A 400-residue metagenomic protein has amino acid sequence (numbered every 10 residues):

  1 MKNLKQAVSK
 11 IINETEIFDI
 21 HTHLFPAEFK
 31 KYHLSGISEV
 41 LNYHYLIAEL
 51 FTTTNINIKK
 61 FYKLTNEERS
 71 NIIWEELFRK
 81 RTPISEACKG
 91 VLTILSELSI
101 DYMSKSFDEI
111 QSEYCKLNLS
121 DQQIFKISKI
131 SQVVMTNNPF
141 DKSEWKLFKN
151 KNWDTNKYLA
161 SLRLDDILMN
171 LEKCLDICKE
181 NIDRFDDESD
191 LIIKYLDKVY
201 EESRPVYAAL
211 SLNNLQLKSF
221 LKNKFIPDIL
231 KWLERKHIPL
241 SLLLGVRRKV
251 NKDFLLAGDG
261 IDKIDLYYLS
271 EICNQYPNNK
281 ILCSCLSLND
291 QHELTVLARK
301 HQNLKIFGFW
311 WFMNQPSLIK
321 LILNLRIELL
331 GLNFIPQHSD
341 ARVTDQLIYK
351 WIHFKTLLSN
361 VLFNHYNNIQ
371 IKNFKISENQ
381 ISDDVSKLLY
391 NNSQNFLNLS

Functional and structural regions predicted by a protein language model:
K2-K231, K236, N279, T295-S400: Metal-cofactor-binding active-site regions of metalloenzymes
W145, L162-M169, K252-N274: Extended hydrophobic/aromatic segments used for targeting, binding, or gating
L215-Y268: Acidic, glycine-rich loop-and-beta core segments that form the ion-binding/anion-interacting portion of active sites
L240, S284-K300: Aromatic-lined glycan-binding groove of carbohydrate-active enzymes
L242-R248, C283-S287, G308-W310, Q337-A341: Active-site proximal loops enriched in glycine and acidic residues that flank catalytic Cys/His/Asp and coordinate
D259-Y268, C285-Q291, N314-I319: A general structural motif
